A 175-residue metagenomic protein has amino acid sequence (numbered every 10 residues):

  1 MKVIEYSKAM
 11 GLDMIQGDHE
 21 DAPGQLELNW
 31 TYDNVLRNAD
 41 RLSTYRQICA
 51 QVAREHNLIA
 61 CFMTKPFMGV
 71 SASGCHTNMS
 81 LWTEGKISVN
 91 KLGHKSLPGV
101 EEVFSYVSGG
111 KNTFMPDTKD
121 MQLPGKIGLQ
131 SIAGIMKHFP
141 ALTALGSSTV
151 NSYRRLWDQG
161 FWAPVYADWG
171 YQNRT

Functional and structural regions predicted by a protein language model:
M1-T175: Glycine-rich, acidic/polar active-site loops that bind/position phosphate-bearing ligands
